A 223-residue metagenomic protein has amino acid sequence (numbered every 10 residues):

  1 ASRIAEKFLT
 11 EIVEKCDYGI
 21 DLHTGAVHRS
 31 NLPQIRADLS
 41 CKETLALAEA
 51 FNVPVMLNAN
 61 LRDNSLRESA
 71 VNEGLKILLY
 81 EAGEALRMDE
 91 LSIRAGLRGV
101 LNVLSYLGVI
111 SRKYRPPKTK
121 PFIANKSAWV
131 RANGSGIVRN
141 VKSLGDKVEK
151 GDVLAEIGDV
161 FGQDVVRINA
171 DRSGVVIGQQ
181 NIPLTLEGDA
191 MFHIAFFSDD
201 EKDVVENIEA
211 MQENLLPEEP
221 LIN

Functional and structural regions predicted by a protein language model:
A1-N223: Structured catalytic-domain cores with a bias toward divalent-metal coordination
